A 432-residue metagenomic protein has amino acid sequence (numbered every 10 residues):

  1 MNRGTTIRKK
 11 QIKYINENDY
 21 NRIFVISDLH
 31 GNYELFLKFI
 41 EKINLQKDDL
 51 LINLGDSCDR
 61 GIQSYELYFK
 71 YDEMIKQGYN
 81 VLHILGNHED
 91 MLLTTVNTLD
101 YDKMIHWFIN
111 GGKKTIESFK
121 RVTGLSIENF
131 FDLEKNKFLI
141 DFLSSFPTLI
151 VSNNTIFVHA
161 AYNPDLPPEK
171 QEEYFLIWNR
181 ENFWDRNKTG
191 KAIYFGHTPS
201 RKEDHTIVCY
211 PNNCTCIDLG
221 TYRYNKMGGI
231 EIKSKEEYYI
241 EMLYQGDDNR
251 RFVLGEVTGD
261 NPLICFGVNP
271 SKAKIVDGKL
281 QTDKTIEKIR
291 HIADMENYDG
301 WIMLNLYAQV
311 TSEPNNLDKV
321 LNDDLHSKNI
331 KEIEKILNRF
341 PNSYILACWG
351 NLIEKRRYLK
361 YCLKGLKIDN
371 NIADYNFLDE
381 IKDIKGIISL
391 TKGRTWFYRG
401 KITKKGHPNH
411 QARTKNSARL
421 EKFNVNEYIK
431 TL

Functional and structural regions predicted by a protein language model:
M1-L37: Short glycine- and acidic-rich boundary segments immediately preceding or forming the N-terminal edge of structured
E17-I23, I150-I156, T258-L263: Beta-strand-turn-beta hairpins that frame and shape the catalytic cleft of phosphate-ester-processing enzymes
R22, I26, G31-H106: Core catalytic region of metal-dependent phosphoesterases/phosphodiesterases, especially metallo-beta-lactamase-like
I26-S27, L51-G55, L82-N87, F157-V158 (+4 more regions): Active-site neighborhood of phospho(di)ester-bond hydrolases with catalytic His/Asp-centered motifs
I109, K114-C216, G220-N225, I232-Y238: Acidic, His/Gly-enriched loop-helix segments that form or flank divalent-metal centers in metallo-dependent hydrolases
E241-Q281, M295, T431-L432: Active-site and ligand/interface coordination hotspots across diverse enzymes and nucleic-acid-associated assemblies
M242-D248, R357-L432: C-terminal capping/extension of enzyme domains
A308-E332: Charged, often glycine-rich, active-site loop that binds/positions anionic groups
